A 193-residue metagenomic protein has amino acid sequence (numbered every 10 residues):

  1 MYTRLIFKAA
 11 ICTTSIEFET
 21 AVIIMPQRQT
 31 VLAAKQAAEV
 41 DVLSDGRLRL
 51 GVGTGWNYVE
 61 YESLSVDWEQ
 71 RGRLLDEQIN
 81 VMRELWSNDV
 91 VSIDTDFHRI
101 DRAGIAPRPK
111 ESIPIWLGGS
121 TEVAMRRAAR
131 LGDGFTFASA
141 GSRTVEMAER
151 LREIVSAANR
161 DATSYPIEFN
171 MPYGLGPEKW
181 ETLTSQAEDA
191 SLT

Functional and structural regions predicted by a protein language model:
M1-T193: Active-site-adjacent structural elements that line small-molecule/cofactor binding pockets in enzymes
